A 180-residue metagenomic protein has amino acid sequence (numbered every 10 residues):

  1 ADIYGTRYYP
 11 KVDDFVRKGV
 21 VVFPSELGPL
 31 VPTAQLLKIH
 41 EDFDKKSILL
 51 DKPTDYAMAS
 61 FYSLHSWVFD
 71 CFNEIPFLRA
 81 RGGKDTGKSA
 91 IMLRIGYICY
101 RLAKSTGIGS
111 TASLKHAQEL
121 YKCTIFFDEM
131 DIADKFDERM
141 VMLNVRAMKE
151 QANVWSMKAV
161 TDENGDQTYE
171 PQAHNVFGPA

Functional and structural regions predicted by a protein language model:
A1-A180: Phosphate-handling catalytic cores of nucleic-acid transaction enzymes
